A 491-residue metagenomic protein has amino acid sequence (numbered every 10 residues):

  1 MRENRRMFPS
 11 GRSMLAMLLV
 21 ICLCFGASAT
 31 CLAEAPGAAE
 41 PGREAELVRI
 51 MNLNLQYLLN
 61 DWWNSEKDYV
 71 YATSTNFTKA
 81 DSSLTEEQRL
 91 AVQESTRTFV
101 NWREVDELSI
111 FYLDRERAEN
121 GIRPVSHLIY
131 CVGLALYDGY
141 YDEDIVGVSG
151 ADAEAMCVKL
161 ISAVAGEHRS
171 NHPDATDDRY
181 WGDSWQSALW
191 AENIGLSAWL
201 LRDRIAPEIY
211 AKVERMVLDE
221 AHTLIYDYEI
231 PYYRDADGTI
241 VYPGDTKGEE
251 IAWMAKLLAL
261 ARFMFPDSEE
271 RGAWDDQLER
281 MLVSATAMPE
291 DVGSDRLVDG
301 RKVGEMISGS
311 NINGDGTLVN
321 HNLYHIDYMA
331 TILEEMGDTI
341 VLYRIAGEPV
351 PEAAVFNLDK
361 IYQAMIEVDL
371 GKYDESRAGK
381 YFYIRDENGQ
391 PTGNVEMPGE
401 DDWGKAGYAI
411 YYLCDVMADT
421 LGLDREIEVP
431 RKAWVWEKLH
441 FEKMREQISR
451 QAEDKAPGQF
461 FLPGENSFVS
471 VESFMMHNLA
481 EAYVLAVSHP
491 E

Functional and structural regions predicted by a protein language model:
E3-M17: Bacterial N-terminal signal peptides that target proteins for export
G11-M14, A29, A273: Compositionally biased regions
A16-G26: Bacterial N-terminal signal peptides
F25-A38: Sec-dependent signal peptide cleavage junction
P36-L113, L134, D138, M264 (+6 more regions): Terminal, non-catalytic domain-edge segments
R117-D359, E367-K372, E400-I410: Aromatic-lined, polymer-binding surfaces characteristic of secreted/periplasmic polysaccharide-degrading enzymes
K380-M397: Residue-centric detector for conserved, function-critical "anchor" positions in compact interaction modules
